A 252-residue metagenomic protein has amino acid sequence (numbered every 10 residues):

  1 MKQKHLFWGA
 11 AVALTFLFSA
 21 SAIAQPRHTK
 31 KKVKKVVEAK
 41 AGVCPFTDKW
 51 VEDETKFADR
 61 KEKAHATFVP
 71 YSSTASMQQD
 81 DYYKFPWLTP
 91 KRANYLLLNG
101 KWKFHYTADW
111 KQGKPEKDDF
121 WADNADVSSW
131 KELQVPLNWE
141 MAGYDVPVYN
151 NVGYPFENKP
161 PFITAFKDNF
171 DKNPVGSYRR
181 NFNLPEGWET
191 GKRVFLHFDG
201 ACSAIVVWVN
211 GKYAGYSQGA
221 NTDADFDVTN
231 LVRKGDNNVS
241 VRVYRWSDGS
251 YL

Functional and structural regions predicted by a protein language model:
K2-A10: Bacterial N-terminal signal peptides that target proteins for export
G9-S19: Bacterial N-terminal signal peptides
A20-S21, L98, D126, Y178 (+2 more regions): Generic detector of short, well-ordered, non-transmembrane alpha-helical segments enriched in hydrophobic residues
A22-P26: Boundary at the C-terminal end of the N-terminal hydrophobic targeting segment
K30-K159, N238, R242-Y251: Accessory carbohydrate-binding/adhesion or oligomerization-edge regions at the termini of glycan-active proteins
G42-F46, V51, K56-E62, K84 (+4 more regions): Accessory beta-strand-rich segments of carbohydrate-active enzymes
